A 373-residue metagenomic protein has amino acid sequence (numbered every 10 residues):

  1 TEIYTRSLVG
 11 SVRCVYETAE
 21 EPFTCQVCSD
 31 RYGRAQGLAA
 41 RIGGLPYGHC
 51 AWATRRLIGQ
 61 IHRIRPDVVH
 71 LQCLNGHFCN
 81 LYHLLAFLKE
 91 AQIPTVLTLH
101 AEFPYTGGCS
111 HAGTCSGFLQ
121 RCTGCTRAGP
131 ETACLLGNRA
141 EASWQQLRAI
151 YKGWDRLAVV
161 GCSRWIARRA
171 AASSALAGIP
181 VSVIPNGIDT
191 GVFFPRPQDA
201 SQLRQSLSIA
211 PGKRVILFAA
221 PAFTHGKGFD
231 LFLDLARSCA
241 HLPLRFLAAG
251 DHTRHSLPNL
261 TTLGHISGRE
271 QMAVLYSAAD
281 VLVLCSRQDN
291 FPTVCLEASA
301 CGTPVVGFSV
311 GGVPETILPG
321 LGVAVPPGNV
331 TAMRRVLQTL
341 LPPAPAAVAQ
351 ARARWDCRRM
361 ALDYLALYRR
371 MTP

Functional and structural regions predicted by a protein language model:
T1-Y4, L8-Y16: Short, small-residue-biased leader/transition segments that mark boundaries at the very start of proteins
V160, A210-K227, L233-A236: Conserved donor-binding/catalytic core segment of Leloir-type glycosyltransferases
W165, G187: Carbohydrate-associated surface elements
V274-A279: Short alpha-helical donor nucleotide-sugar binding micro-motif in glycosyltransferases
R287: Aromatic "clamp/platform" in nucleotide-sugar-dependent glycosyltransferases that forms part of the donor/acceptor
P304-G307: Short hydrophobic beta-strand element within catalytic cores of glycosyltransferases and related nucleotide-activated
P319-V330, Q338-P342: Conserved acidic donor-binding segment of nucleotide-sugar-dependent glycosyltransferases
P342-T372: A charged, aromatic-enriched C-terminal amphipathic alpha-helix characteristic of glycosyltransferases across folds
